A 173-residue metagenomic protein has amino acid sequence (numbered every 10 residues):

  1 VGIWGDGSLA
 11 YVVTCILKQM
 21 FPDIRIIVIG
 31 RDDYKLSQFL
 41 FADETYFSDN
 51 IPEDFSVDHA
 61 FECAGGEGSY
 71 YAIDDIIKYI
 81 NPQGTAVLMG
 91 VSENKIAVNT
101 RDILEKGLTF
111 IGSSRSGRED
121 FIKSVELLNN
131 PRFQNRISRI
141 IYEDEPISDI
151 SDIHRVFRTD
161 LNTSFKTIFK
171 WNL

Functional and structural regions predicted by a protein language model:
V1-N50: Mid-domain Rossmann-like dinucleotide-binding core that forms the NAD(H)/NADP(H) cofactor-binding site
G5, G30, A64, G90 (+1 more regions): Short beta-strand/turn micro-motifs composed of small residues that flank or help shape donor/cofactor-binding pockets
S8, D33-Y34, E67-Y71, N94-K95 (+2 more regions): Short alpha-helical
M20-F21, L36, L40-T109: Glycine-rich cofactor phosphate-binding loops and adjacent beta1-alpha1 units of small-molecule cofactor enzyme domains
I27, T85-V87, I111, I168: Structural detector of well-ordered beta-strand residues that form the stable sheet scaffold of enzyme domains
D74, R118-L173: C-terminal hydrophobic helical "lid"/dimerization subdomain of Rossmann-like NAD(P)H-dependent oxidoreductases
F110-I111, L127: Rossmann-like dinucleotide-binding domain for NAD(H)/NADP(H)
